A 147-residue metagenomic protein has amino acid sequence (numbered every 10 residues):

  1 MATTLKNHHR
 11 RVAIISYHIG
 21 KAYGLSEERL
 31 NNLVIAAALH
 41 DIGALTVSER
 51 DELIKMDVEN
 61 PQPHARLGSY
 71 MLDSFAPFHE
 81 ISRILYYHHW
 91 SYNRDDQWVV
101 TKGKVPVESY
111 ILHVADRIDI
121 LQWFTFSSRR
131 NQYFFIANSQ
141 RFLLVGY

Functional and structural regions predicted by a protein language model:
M1-Y147: Histidine- and acidic-residue-rich, metal-dependent catalytic cores
